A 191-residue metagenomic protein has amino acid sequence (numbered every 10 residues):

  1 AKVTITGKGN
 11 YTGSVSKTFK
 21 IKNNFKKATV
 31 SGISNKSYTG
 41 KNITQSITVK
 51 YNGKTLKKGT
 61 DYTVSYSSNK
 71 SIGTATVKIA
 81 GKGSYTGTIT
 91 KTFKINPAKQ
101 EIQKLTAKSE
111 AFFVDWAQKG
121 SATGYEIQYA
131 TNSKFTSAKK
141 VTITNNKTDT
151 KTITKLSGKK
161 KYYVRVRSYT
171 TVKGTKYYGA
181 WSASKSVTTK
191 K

Functional and structural regions predicted by a protein language model:
A1-T12, K54-T86: Serine/threonine-rich, repeat-prone extracellular segments and beta-strand-based repeat modules of secreted/surface
N24-K54: Solvent-exposed, low-complexity, repeat-rich "mucin-like" stalks and linkers
K50, Q128-N132, R167-Y169: Predominantly extracellular/luminal cell-surface or secreted proteins
S68-I72, I153-K161: Surface-exposed, short loops/turns at beta-strand junctions within beta-sandwich domains
P97-G120, K176-K191: Pro/Thr/Ser/Gly-rich low-complexity, intrinsically disordered linker/stalk tracts
A122-V141: Extracellular low-complexity, O-glycosylation-prone stalks/linkers
K147-K151: Short S/T/G- and acidic-enriched coil/turn segments that sit immediately N-terminal to beta-strands in beta-sandwich
L156-G174: Beta-strand-rich modules
